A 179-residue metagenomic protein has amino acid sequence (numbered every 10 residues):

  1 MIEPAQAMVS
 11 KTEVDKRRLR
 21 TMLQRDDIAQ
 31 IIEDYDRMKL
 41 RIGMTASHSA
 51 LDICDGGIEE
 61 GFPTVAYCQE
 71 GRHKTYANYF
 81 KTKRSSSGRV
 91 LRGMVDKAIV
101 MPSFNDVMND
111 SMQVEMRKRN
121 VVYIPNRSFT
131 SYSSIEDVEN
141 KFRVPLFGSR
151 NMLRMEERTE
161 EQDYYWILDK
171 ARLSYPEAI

Functional and structural regions predicted by a protein language model:
P4-I31: Positively charged, low-complexity intrinsically disordered leader regions
A5, G61, G148-R150: A composition-driven signal for long, intrinsically disordered, charge-rich low-complexity tracts
V9-D15, I32-D36, L91-G93, R117: A generic short-segment signal for beta-strand/edge and adjacent turn/coil regions
R25-E60, Y67-C68: N-terminal phosphate-binding or glycine-rich loops at protein starts, especially the Walker A/P-loop of NTPases
L40, T64, V121-Y123: Generic beta-sheet signal
H48, G56, Q69-I179: Conserved N-proximal alpha/beta basic substrate-recognition cap immediately N-terminal to, or forming the N-lobe
E60-T64, G93-M94: A generic structural motif
